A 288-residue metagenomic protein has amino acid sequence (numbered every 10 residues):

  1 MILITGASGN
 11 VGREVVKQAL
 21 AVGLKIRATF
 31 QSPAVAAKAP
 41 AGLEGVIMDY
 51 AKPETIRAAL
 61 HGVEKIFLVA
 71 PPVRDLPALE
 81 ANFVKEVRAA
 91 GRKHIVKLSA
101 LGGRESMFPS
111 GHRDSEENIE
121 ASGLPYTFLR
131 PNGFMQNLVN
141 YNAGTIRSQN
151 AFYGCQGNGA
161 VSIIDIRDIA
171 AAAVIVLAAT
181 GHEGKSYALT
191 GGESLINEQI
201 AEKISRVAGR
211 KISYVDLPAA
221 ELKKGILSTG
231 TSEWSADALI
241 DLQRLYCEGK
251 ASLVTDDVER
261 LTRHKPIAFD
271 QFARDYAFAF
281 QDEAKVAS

Functional and structural regions predicted by a protein language model:
M1-A39, A51-V63, P72-A81, K85-H94 (+5 more regions): Oxidoreductase cofactor-interface core, primarily capturing Rossmann-like NAD(P)-dependent enzymes
E44-I47: Conserved SAM-binding strand-loop segment of SAM-dependent methyltransferases
S194, K211, R260-T262, A287-S288: C-terminal accessory subdomains/tails of enzymes that are appended
D257, K265-S288: Amphipathic terminal alpha-helices
